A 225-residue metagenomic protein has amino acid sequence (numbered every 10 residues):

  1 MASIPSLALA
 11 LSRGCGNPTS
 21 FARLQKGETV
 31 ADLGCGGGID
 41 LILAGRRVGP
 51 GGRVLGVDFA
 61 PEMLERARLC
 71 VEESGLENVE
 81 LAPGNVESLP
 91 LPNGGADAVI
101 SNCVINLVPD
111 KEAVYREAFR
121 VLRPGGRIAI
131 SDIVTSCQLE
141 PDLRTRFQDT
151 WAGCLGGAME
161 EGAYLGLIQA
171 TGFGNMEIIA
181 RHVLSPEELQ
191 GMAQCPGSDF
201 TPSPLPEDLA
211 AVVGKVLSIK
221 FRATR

Functional and structural regions predicted by a protein language model:
M1-A31, E207: Class I SAM-dependent transferase core
N17, K26-S88, A113: Class I SAM-dependent methyltransferase SAM/SAH-binding core
E87-A98: A short acidic, Gly/Pro-enriched loop at the edge of an enzyme's catalytic core that lines a small-molecule cofactor
D97-D110: A short SAM/SAH-binding and catalytic strip from SAM-dependent methyltransferases
E112-R127: A short glycine-rich, Lys/Arg-flanked "PGG" loop and its adjoining helix->strand segment in the class I
V134-L155: Short, glycine-/aromatic-enriched active-site segment of Class I SAM-dependent methyltransferases
G156-G172: Short alpha-helix
T171-R225: C-terminal lobe and adjacent flexible extensions of AdoMet/dcAdoMet transferase-like proteins
